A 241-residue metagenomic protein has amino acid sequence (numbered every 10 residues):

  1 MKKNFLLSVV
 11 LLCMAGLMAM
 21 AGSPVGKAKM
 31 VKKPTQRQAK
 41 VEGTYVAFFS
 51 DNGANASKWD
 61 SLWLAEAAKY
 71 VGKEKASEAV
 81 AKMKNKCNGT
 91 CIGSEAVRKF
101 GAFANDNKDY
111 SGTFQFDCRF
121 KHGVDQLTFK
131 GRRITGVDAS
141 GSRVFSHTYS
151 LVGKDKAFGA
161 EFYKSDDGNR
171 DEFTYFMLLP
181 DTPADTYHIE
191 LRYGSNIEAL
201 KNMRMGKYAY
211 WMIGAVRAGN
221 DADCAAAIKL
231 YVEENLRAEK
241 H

Functional and structural regions predicted by a protein language model:
M1-F5: Positively charged n-region of N-terminal signal peptides that target proteins for export
S8-G16: Bacterial N-terminal signal peptides
A19-G22, G26-A28: Boundary at the C-terminal end of the N-terminal hydrophobic targeting segment
G26, D51, F100-H241: Calycin-type beta-barrel ligand-binding domains and close structural analogs
K27-V46: N-terminal helix-cap/turn-to-beta initiation motif at the start of protein domains
S50-C87: Internal, charge-rich low-complexity segments
K86-C91, V97: Extended, polar beta-sheet/loop recognition surfaces of beta-rich domains that mediate binding to diverse ligands
